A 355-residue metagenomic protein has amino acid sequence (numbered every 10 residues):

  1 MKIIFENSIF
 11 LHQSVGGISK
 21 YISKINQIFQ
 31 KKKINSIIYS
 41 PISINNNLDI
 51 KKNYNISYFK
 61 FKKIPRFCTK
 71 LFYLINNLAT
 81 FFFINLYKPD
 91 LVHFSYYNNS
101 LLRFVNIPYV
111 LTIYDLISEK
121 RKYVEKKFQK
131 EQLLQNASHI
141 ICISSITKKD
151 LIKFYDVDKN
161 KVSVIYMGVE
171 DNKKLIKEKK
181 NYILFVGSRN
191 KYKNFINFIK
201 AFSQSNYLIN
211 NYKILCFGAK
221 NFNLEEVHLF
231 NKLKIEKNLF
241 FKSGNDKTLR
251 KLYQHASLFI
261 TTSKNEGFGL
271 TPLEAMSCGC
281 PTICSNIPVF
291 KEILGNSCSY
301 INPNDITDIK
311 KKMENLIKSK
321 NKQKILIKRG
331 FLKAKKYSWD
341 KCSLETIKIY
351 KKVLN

Functional and structural regions predicted by a protein language model:
M1-N355: Carbohydrate transferase catalytic cores enriched for Leloir-type hexosyltransferases
